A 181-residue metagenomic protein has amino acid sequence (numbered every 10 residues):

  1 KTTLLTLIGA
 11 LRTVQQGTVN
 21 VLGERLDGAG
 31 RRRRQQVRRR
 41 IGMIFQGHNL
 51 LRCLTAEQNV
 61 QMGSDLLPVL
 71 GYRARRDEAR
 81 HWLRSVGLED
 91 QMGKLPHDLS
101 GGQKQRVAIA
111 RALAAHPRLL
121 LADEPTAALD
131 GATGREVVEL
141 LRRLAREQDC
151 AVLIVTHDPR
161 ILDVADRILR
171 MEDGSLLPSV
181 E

Functional and structural regions predicted by a protein language model:
G9: Helix-to-loop junction immediately C-terminal to a conserved catalytic motif
G17-R25: Conserved ABC transporter NBD signature motif
L26-G42, Y72-R73, L162: ABC ATPase NBD coupling module
L54-G63: Short coil-to-helix segment of the ABC ATPase nucleotide-binding domain corresponding to the Q-loop/switch region
L95-L99, Q103-Q105: Conserved ABC ATPase signature
H116: Conserved catalytic motifs of ABC-family nucleotide-binding domains
L120-D123: Catalytic Walker B motif of ABC-type/P-loop ATPase nucleotide-binding domains
